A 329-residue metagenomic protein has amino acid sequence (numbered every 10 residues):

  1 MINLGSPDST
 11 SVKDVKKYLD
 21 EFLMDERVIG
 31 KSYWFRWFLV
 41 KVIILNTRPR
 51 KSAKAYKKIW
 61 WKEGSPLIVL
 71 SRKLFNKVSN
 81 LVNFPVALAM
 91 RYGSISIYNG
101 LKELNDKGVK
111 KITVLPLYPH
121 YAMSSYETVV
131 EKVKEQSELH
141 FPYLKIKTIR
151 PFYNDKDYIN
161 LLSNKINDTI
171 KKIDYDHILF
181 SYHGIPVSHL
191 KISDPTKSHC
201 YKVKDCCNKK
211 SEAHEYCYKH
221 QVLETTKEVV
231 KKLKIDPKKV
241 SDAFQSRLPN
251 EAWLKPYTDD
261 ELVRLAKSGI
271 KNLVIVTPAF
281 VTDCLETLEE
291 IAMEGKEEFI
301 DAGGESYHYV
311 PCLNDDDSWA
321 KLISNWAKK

Functional and structural regions predicted by a protein language model:
M1-K329: Active-site-proximal alpha-helix that buttresses catalytic centers in soluble enzyme cores
